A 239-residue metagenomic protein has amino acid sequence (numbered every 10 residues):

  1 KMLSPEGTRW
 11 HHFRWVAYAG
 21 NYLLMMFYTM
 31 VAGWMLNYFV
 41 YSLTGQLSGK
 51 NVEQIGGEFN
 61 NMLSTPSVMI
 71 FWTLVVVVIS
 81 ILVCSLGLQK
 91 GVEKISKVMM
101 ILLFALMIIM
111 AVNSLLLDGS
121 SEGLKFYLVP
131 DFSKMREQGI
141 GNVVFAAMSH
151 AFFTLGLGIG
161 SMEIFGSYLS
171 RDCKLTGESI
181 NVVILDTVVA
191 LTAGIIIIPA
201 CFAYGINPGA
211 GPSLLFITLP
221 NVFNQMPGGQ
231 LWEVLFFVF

Functional and structural regions predicted by a protein language model:
M2-V16, T29-Q89, D118-F145, P212-F216: Inter-helical loop and helix-membrane interface segments of multi-pass membrane transporters/permeases
V16-F27, V75-L82, F145-G156, L235-F239: Hydrophobic alpha-helical transmembrane segments of multi-pass membrane proteins
N21, Y28-Y38, V77, L103 (+2 more regions): Helical transmembrane-bundle signal
M25, L88-Q89, L175: Membrane-helix interface/capping residues of multi-pass secondary transporters
E93, K97-F239: Membrane-embedded translocation segments of transport machinery
